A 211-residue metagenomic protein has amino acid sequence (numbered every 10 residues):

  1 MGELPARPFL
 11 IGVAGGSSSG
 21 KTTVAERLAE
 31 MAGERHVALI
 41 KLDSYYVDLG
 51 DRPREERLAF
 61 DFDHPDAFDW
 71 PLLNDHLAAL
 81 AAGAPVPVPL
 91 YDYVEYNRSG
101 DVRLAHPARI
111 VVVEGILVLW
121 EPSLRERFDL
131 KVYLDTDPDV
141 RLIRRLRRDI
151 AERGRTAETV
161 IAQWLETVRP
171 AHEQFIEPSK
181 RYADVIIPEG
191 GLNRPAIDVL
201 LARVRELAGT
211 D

Functional and structural regions predicted by a protein language model:
M1-L4, H106-P107, R147-I150, R169-D211: NTP-dependent small-molecule kinase module
G16: P-loop (Walker A) phosphate-binding loop of NTP-binding proteins
K21: Conserved lysine of the Walker
V24: Hydrophobic positions on the alpha1 helix immediately C-terminal to the Walker A/P-loop
E30-A38: Post-Walker A helix-loop "phosphate-sensing" segment adjacent to the P-loop in P-loop NTPases
A38, V47, D51-E95: Conserved nucleotide-sensing/catalytic segment adjacent to the nucleotide-binding pocket in NTP-handling enzymes
S99-R153: ATP-dependent NMP and nucleoside kinases share a basic, alpha-helical "lid"
